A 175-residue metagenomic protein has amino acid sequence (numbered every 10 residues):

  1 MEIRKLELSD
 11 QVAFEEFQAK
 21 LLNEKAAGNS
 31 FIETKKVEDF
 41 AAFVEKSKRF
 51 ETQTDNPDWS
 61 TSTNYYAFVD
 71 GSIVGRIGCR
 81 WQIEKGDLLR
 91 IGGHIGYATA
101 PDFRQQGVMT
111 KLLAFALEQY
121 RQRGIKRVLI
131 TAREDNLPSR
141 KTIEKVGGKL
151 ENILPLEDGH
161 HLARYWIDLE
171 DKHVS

Functional and structural regions predicted by a protein language model:
M1-H94, G159-S175: GNAT-family acyltransferases
E2, G96-A98, L129-T131: Short aromatic/hydrophobic contact patches that present stacked aromatics for nucleic-acid/ligand binding
G96-T99, Q105-E118, K141-K145: Conserved acetyl-CoA-binding loop-helix of GNAT-fold acetyltransferases
G107, G124, N136: Conserved G/P- and acidic residue-centered "switch" motifs that form tight phosphate/ATP-binding loops in soluble
Y120-A132: Conserved GNAT acetyl-CoA-binding A-motif
R123, K145-V146: Structural motif
I130-R140: Conserved beta-strand-loop-alpha-helix junction that forms the acyl-donor binding cleft
T131, G147-R164: Conserved catalytic-core motifs of GNAT/GCN5-like acyltransferases
